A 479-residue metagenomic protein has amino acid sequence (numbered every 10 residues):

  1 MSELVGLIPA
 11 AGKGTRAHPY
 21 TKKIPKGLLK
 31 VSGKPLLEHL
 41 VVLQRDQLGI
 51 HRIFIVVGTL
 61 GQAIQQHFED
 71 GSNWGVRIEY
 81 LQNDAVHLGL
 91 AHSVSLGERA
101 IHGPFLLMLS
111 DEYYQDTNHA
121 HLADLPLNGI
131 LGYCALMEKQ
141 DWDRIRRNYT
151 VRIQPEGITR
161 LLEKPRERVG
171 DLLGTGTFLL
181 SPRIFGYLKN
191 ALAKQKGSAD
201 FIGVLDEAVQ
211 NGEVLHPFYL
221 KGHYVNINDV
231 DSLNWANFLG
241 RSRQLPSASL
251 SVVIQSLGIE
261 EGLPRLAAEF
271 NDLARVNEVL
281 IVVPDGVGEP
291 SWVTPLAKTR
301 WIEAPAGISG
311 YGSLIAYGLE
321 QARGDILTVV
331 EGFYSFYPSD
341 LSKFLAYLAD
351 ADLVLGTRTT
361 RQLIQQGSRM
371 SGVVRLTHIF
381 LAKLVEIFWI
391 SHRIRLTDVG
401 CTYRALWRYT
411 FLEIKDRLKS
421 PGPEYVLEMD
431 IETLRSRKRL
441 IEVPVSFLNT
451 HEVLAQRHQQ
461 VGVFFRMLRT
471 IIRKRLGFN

Functional and structural regions predicted by a protein language model:
M1-E3, A123-G129, Q140, Q154 (+2 more regions): Left-handed beta-helix
M1-I8, K34-S110, A120, V279-I302: Conserved N-terminal catalytic core of the sugar/cofactor nucleotidyltransferase
M1-K22, L43, R241-L257: N-terminal nucleotide-binding beta1-loop-alpha1 segment
I64-Q65, D70-I153, D325-R358: Conserved beta-loop-beta/alpha segment of the NTase-like Rossmann-fold superfamily that binds/positions NTPs
Y114-Q195, V354, T359-Q362, V374-I387 (+2 more regions): Conserved core of the sugar-phosphate nucleotidyltransferase
R146-E156, G307-Q321, P338-K419, P423 (+1 more regions): Acceptor/aglycone-binding surface of glycosyltransferases and processive sugar-polymer synthases
A191-G203, I394-T397, K415-E428: Donor nucleotide-sugar recognition loop
Q210-E213, F218-V279, V283-D285, K343 (+2 more regions): Hydrophobic helical membrane-anchoring modules
